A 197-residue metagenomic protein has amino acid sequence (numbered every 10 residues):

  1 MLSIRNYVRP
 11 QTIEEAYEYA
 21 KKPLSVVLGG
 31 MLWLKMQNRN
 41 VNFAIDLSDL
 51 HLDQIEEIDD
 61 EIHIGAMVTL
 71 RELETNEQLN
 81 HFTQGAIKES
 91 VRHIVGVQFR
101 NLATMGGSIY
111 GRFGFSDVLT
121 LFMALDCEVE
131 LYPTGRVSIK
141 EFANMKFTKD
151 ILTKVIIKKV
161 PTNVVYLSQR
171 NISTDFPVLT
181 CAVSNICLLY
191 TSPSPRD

Functional and structural regions predicted by a protein language model:
M1-S192, R196: C-terminal structural segment of proteins
